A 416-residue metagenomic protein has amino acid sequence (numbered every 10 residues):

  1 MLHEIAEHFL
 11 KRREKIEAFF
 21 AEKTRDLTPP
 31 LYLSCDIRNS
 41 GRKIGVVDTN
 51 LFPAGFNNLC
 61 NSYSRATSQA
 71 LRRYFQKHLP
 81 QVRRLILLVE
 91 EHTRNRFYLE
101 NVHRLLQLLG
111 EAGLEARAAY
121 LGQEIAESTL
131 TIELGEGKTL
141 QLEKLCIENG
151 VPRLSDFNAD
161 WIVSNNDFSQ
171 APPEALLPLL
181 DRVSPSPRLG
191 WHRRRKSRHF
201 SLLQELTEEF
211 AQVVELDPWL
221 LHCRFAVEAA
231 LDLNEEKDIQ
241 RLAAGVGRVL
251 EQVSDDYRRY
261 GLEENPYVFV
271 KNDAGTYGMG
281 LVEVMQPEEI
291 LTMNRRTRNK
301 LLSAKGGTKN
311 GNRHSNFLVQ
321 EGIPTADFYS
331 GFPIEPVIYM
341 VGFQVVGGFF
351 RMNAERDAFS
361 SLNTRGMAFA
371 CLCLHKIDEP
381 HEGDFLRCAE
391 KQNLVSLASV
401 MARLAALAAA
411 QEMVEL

Functional and structural regions predicted by a protein language model:
M1-L416: Preference for protein termini
